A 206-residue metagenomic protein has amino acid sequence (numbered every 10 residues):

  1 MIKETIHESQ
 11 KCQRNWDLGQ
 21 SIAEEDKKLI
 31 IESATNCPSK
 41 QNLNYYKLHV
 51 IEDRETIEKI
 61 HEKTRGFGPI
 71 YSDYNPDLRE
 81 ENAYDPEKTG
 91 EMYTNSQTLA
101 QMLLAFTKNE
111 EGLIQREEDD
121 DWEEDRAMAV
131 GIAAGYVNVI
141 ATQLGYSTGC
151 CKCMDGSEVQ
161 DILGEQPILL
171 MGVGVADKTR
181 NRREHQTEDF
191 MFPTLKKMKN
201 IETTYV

Functional and structural regions predicted by a protein language model:
M1-Q20, D26-L29, S33: N-terminal targeting/leader regions
I2-R14, L169-V206: C-terminal helix-cap and adjacent tail motif
A34, L104, E110-D161: Small-aliphatic-rich amphipathic alpha-helix that forms the alpha element of a beta-alpha
P38-N42: Glycine-rich phosphate/pyrophosphate-binding beta-alpha loops
L43-G131: Glycine/small-residue-rich phosphate/adenosyl-binding loop
K47, M154, V173: Residue-level "edge-of-site" marker
G68-E80, L163-E184: A glycine-rich helix N-cap at a beta->alpha junction
A100-M102, L144, P167-M171: Generic beta-strand structural signal
